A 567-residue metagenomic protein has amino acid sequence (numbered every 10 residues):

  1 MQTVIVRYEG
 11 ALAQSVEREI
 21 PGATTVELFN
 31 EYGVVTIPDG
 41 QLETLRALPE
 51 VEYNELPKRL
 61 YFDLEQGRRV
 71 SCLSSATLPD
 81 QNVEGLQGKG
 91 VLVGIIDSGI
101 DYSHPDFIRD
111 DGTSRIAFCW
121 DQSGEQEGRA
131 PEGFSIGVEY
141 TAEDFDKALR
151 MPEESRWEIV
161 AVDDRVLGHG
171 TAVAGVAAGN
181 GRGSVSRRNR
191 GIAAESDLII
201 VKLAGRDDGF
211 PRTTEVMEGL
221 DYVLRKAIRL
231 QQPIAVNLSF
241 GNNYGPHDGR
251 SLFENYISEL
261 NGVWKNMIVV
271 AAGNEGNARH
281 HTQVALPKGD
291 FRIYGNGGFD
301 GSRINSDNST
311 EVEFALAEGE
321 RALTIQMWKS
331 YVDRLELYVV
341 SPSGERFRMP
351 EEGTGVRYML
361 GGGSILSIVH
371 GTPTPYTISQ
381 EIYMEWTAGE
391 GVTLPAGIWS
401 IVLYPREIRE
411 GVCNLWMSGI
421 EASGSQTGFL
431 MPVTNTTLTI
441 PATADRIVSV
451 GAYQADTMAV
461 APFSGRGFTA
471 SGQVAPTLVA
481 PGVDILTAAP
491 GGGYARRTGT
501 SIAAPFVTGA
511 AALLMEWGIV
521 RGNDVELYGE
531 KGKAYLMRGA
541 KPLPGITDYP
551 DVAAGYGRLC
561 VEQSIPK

Functional and structural regions predicted by a protein language model:
M1-G10: Short glycine-/aliphatic-rich beta-strand segments at the starts of folded cytosolic domains
L12-L92, G99-R115, G397-W399, T436-I440 (+1 more regions): Autoinhibitory propeptides
Q81-G88, I108-D110, N189-A193, F210-A235 (+8 more regions): Mature extracellular/periplasmic domains of secretome proteins
Q81-T214, Q231-Q232, K265, R279-H280 (+6 more regions): Subtilisin-like serine protease catalytic core
E125, R129-F145, R279-T387, V392-T393 (+2 more regions): Extracellular S/T/G-rich loop segment that most often corresponds to the catalytic His/Ser-adjacent loop
A174-A177, S186, I199-R206, D221-I234 (+5 more regions): Hydrolase catalytic cores
R229, P233-N242, G249, L260 (+3 more regions): C-terminal subdomain of the subtilisin-like protease fold in secreted/lumenal serine endopeptidases
I408-I420: Edge beta-strands of jelly-roll/beta-sandwich modules across compartments, strongly enriched in secreted/luminal
